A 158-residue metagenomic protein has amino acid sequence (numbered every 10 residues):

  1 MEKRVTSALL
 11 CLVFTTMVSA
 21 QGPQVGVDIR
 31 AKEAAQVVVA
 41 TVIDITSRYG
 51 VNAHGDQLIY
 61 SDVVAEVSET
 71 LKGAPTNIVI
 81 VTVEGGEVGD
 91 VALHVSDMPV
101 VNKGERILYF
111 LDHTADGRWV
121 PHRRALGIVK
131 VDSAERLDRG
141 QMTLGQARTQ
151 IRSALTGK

Functional and structural regions predicted by a protein language model:
M1-A8: Bacterial N-terminal signal peptides that target proteins for export
V5, T16-K158: Transition segments tied to proteolytic processing and entry into folded domains
